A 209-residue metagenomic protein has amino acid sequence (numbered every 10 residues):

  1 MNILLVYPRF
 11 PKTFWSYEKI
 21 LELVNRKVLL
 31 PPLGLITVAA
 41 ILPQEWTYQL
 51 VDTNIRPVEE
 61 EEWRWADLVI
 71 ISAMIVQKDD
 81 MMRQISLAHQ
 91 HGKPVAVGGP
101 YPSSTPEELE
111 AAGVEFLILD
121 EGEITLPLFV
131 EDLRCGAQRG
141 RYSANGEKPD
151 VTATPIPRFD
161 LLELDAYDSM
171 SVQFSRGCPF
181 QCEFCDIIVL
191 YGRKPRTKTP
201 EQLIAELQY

Functional and structural regions predicted by a protein language model:
M1-I3, T47, D168-S171: Residues that mark the start of a beta-strand
M1-L29: Short glycine-rich His-centered loop
Y7, L50-N54, V189: Residue-level recognition of beta-strand->loop/alpha-helix junctions
P8-P11, M74, G122, L190: Flexible loop residues that form catalytic and substrate-binding hotspots at small-molecule/glycan-binding clefts
S16-E18, D132-F174: N-terminal [4Fe-4S]-dependent radical SAM core
L23-R26, L30, V76, E121 (+1 more regions): Alpha-helix N-cap and loop-to-helix initiation/capping positions
G34, V38-A153: Glycine-rich beta-alpha loop elements in corrinoid/cobalamin-binding modules across cobalamin-dependent enzymes
P155-Y209: Radical SAM [4Fe-4S] cluster-binding motif and immediate context
